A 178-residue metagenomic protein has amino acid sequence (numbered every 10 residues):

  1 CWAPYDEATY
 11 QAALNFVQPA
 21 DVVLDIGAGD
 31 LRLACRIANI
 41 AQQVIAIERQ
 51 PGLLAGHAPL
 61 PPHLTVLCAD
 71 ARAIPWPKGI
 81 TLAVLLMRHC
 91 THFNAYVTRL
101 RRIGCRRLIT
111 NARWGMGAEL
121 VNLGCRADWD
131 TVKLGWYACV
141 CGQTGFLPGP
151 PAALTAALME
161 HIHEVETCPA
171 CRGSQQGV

Functional and structural regions predicted by a protein language model:
C1-Q18: S-adenosyl-L-methionine
A20-G29: Conserved class I S-adenosyl-L-methionine
D30-I40: Conserved SAM-binding loop of SAM-dependent methyltransferases across substrates and taxa, primarily the Class I
Q43-E48: Conserved SAM-binding motif I beta-strand of class I
Q50-G52: Conserved SAM/SAH-binding beta-strand->alpha-helix loop
H57-A58: Conserved SAM-binding loop
P62-A71: Conserved SAM-binding strand-loop segment of SAM-dependent methyltransferases
C90-G104: A short, conserved alpha-helix within the catalytic core of class I
